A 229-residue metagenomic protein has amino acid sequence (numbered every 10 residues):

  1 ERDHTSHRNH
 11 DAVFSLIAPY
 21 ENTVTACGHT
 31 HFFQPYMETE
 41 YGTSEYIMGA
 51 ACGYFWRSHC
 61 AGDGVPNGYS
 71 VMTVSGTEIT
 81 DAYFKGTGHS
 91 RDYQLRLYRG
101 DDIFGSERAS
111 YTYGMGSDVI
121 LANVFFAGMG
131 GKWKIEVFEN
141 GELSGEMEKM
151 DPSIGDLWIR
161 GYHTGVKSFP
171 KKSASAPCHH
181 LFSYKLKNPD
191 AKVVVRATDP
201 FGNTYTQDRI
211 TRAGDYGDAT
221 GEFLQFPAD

Functional and structural regions predicted by a protein language model:
E1-Y46, G68, D118: His/acidic metal-ligating clusters that form di-metal
F33, P66-G68, V166-P170: Short small/polar-residue motifs
T43-N140, H179-D208: Binuclear metal-dependent phosphoesterase catalytic core
K85-H89, M150-G155, T211-G214: A short, sequence-level motif marking secondary-structure junctions
D92-L95, S153-T164, D215-E222: Short, surface-exposed linear segments at secondary-structure transitions and domain or protein termini
G131-I159: Extended low-complexity, serine/threonine- and proline-enriched intrinsically disordered segments
I154-Y184: Aromatic sugar-binding surface patches on proteins that engage polysaccharides or sugar-phosphate polymers
F201-D229: Short beta-strand elements
